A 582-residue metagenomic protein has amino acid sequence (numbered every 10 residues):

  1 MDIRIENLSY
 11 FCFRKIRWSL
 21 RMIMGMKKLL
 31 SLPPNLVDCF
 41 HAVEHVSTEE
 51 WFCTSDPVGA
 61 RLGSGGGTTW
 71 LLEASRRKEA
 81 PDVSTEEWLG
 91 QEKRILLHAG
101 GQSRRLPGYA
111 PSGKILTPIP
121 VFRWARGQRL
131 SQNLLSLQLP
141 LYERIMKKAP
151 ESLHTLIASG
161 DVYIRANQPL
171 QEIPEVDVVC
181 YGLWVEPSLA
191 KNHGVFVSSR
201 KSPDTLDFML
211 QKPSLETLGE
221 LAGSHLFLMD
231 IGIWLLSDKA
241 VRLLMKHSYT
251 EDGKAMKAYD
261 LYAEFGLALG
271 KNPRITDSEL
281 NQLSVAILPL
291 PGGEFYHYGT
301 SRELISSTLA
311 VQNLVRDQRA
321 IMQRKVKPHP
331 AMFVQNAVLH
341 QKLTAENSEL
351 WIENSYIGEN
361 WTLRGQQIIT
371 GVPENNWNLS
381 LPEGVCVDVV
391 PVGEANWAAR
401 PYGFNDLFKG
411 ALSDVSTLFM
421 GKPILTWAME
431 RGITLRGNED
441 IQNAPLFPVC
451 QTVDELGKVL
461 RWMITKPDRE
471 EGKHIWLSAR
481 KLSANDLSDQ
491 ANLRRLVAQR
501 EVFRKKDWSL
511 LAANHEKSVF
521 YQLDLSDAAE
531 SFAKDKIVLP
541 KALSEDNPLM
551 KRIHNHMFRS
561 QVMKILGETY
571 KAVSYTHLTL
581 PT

Functional and structural regions predicted by a protein language model:
D2-R4, K15, M22: Generic short N-terminal amphipathic or hydrophobic helices
C12, I16, M24-L32, V46 (+4 more regions): Left-handed beta-helix
G25-V37, H41, E92-G108: N-terminal nucleotide-binding beta1-loop-alpha1 segment
L29-T48, S131, E151-S152, D161 (+1 more regions): Metal-dependent nucleotidyl/phosphoryl-transfer cores and adjacent nucleic-acid-binding surfaces
V46-V58, K114-F122: Glycine/charged-rich beta-loop-alpha catalytic/anionic-binding loops adjacent to active sites
F52-L97, W124-K147, S152: Short phosphate-binding loop-to-helix
G90-Q91, A110-G113, T117-G253: Conserved core of the sugar-phosphate nucleotidyltransferase
